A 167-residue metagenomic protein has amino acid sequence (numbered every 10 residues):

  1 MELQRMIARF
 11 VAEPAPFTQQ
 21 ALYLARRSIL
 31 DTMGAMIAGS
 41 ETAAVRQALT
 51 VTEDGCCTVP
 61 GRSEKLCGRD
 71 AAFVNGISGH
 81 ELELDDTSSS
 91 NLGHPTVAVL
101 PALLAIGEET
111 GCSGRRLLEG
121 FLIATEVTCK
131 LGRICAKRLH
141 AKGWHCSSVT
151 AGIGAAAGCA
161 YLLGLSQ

Functional and structural regions predicted by a protein language model:
M1-Q167: N-terminal core-entry segment
